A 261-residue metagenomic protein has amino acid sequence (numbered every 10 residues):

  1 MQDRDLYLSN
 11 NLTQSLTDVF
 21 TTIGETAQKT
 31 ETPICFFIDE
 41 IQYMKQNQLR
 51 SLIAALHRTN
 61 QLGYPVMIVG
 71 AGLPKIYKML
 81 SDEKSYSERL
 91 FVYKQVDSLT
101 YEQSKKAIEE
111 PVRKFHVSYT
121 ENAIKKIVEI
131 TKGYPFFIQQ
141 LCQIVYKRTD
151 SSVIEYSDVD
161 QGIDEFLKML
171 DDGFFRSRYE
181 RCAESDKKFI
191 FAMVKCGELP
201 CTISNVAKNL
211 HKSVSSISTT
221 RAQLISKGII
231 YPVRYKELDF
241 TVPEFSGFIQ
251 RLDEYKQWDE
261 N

Functional and structural regions predicted by a protein language model:
D3-P74: Conserved Walker B catalytic segment
Y43, L73-K78, L99-Y101, V145 (+1 more regions): Conserved nucleotide-binding/hydrolysis micro-motifs of P-loop NTPases
N47, S204, N209-K227, Y235: Short amphipathic alpha-helical interaction segments
I76-E129, S151-V153: Helix-loop-helix "sensor" segment of P-loop NTPases
G133, Q139-V214: Winged-helix-like regulatory helical subdomains adjacent to P-loop NTPase cores
V233-D239, P243-E244: Short, Lys/Arg-rich nucleic-acid/phosphate-binding segment
P243-N261: Short, amphipathic alpha-helical interaction segments positioned at domain boundaries
